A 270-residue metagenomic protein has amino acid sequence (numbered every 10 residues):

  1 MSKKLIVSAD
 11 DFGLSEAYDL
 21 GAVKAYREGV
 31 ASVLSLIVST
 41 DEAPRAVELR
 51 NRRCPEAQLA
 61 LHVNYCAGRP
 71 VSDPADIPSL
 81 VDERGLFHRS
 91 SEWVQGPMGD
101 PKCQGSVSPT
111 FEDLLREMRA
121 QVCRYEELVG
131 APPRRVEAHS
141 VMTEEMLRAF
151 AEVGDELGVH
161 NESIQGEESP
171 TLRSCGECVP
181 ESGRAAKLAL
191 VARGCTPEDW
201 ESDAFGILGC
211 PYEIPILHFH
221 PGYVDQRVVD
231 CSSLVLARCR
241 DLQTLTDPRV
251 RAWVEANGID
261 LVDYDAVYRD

Functional and structural regions predicted by a protein language model:
K4-I6, A31-S35, E56-H62, P133-E137 (+3 more regions): Structural preference for beta-strand elements that scaffold enzyme active sites
D10-F12, I37-D41, H62-G68, H139-V141 (+5 more regions): Active-site beta-loop-alpha junctions enriched in small/polar residues
E16-E42: A short alpha/beta connector and helix-capping loop motif
A22-E28, P44-Q58, A75-D82, E126-E127 (+1 more regions): Acidic (Asp/Glu)-rich catalytic clusters
A57-G85, P215-H218: Glycine-rich, aromatic-flanked loop segments that form ligand/cofactor-binding clefts across common enzyme folds
P70-V107: Active-site gating loops and adjacent loop-to-helix segments of metal-dependent hydrolytic enzymes
T110-E112, R116-P180, R193, E198 (+1 more regions): Catalytic domains of cell-wall/extracellular-matrix polysaccharide-remodeling enzymes, centered on de-N-acetylation
C231-D270: C-terminal domain-boundary segment and adjacent tail
